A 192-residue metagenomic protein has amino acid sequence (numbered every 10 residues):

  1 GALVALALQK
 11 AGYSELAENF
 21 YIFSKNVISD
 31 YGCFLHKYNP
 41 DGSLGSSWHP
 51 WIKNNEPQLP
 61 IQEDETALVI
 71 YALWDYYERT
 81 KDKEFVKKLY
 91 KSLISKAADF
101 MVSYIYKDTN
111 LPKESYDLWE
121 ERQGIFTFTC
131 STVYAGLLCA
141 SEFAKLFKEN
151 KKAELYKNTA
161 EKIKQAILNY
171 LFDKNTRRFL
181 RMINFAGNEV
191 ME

Functional and structural regions predicted by a protein language model:
G1-A2, Q9-K10, E18-Y21, S46-T66 (+2 more regions): Solvent-exposed loop and edge beta-strand segments that line ligand/cofactor-binding and catalytic clefts
A2-L16, L68-F85, T132-E149: Well-ordered alpha-helical scaffold segments within catalytic/enzyme domains
G12-T80, E84-K88, S92-K107: Helix-terminus loop motifs that line ligand-binding clefts
Y31-N39, K107-E192: Catalytic cores of carbohydrate-active enzymes
